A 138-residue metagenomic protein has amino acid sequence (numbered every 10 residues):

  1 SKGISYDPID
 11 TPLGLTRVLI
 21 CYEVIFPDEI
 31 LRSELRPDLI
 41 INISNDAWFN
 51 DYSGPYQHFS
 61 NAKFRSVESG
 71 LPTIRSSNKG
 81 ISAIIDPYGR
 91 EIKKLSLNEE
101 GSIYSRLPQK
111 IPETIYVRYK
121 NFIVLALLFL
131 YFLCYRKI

Functional and structural regions predicted by a protein language model:
S1-I138: Enzyme catalytic cores with a strong preference for nitrogen-chemistry domains
